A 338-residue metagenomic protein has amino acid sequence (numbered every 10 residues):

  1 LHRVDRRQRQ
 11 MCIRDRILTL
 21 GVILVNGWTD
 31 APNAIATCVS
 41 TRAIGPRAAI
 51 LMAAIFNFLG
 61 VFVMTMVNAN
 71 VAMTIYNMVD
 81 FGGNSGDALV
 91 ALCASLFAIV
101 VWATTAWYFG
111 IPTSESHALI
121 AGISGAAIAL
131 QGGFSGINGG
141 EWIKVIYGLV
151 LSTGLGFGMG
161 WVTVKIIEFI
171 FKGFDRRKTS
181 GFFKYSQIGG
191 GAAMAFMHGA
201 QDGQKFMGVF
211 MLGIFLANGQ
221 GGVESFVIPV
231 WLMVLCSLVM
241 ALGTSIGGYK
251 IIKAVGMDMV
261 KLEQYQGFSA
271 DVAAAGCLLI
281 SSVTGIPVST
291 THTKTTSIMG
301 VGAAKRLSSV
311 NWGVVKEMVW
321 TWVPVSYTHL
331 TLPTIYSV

Functional and structural regions predicted by a protein language model:
L1-R9, I13, H329, I335-V338: Single conserved hydrophobic/aromatic residue that forms the stacking wall/gate of nucleotide- or nucleobase-binding
D15, M52, F56, G60 (+21 more regions): Alpha-helical transmembrane segments in multi-pass membrane proteins
W28-I35, A43, F109-A121, G203-V209 (+2 more regions): Short, non-helical or kinked segments that cap or interrupt transmembrane helices
A43-A54, G267-F268, W312-E317: Membrane-interface alpha-helices at helix entry/exit sites of multi-pass transporters
D80, I167-F182, D258-Q264: Membrane interface segments of multi-pass transport proteins and intramembrane proteases
Y108, G256-T291, M318-V323: Hydrophobic alpha-helical bundle architecture
Q201-A270, V301: Transmembrane helical segments that form the transport core of multi-pass membrane transport proteins
S308-S326: Interfacial loop-to-transmembrane junctions
